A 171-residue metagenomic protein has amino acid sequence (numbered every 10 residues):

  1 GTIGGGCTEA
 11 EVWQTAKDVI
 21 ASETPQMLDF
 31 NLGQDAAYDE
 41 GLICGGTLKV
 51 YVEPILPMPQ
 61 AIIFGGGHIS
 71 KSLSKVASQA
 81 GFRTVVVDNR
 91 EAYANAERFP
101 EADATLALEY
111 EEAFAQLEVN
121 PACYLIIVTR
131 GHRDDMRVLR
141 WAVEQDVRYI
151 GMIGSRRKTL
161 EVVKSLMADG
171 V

Functional and structural regions predicted by a protein language model:
G1-L106, A115-Y124, K158, S165-L166: Segments forming oxygen-rich coordination pockets for charged ligands
V87, Y124, T129, R140-L166: ADP-ribose/adenylate-binding Rossmann-like module
E111: Adenine-nucleotide cofactor-binding loop residues
F114-A115, L139: Short hydrophobic/charged patches on amphipathic alpha-helices used for structural packing and interfaces
R133-D135: Short glycine-rich, flexible loops that bind phosphorylated cofactors or substrates
M167-V171: Short, intrinsically disordered, charge-balanced linker/junction segments flanking boundaries in proteins
